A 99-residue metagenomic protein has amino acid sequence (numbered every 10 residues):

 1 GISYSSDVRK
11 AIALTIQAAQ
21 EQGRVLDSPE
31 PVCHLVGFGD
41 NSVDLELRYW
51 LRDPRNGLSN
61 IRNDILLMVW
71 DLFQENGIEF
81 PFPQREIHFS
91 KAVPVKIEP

Functional and structural regions predicted by a protein language model:
I2-S6, K10, L14-I16, Q20 (+1 more regions): Solvent-exposed, non-transmembrane regulatory segments of membrane-associated proteins
